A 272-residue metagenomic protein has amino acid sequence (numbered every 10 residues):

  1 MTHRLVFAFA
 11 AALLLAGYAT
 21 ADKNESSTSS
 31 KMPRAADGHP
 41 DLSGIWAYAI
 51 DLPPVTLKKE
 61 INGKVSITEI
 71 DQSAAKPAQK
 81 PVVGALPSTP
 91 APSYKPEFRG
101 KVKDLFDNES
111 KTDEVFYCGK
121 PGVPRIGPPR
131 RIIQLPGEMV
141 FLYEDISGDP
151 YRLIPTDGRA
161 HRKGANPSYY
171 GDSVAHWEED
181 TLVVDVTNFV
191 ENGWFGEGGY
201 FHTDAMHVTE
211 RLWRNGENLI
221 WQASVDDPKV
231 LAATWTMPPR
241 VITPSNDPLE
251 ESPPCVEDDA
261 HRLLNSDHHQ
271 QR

Functional and structural regions predicted by a protein language model:
T2-F7, Y18-R272: PEST-like low-complexity, intrinsically disordered acidic/proline/serine-rich tracts that flank trafficking/processing
F9-L15: Hydrophobic helical h-region of N-terminal Sec-dependent signal peptides in bacterial secretory/periplasmic proteins
